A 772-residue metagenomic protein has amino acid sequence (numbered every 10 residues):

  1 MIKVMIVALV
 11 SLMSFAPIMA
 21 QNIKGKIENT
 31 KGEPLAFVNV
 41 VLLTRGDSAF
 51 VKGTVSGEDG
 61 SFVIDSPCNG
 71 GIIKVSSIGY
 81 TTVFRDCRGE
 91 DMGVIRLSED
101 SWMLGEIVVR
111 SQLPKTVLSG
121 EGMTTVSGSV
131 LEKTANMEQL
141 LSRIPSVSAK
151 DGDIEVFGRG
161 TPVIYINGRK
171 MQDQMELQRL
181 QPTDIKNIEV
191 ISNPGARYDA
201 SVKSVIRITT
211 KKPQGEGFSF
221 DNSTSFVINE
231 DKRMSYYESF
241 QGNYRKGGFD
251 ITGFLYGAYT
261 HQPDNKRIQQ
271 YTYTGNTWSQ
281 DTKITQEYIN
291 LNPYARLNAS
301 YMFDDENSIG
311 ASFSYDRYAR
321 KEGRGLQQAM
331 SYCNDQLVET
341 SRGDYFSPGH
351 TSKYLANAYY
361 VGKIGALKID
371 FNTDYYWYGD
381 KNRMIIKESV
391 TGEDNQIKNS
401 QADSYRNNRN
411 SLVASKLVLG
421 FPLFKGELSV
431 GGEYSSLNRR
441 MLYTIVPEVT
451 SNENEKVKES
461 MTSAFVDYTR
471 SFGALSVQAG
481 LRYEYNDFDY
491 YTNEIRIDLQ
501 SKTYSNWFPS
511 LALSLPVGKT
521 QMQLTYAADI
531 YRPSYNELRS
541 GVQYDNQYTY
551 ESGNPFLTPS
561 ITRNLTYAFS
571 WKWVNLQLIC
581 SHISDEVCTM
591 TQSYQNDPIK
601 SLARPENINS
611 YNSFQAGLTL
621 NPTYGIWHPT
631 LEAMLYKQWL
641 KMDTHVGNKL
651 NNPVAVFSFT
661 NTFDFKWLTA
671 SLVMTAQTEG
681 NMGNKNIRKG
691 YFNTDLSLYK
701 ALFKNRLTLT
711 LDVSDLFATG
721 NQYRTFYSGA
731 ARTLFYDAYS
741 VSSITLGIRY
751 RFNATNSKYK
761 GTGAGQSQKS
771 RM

Functional and structural regions predicted by a protein language model:
K3, Y294-A319, D344-N493, P516-Q521 (+3 more regions): Face-selective signature of the C-terminal outer-membrane beta-barrel domain
V41-L43, S76-Y80, M92-V130, A149-D151 (+3 more regions): Short, acidic, small-residue-rich periplasmic hinge/interaction motif at the N-terminus of Gram-negative outer-membrane
G46-S61: Short, acidic Ser/Thr/Gly-rich low-complexity loop/linker segments typical of extracellular and cell-surface proteins
E90-R96, E106, R110-Q112, M137-L140 (+4 more regions): N-terminal periplasmic accessory domains that precede and gate Gram-negative outer-membrane beta-barrel machines
R143, R169-G195: Short acidic/polar hinge/loop motifs at secondary-structure boundaries that mediate gating or recognition
T210-F226, N265, Q269, D281 (+8 more regions): Surface-exposed extracellular loop regions of Gram-negative outer-membrane beta-barrel proteins
L412-K416, M461-S463, T558, N564 (+2 more regions): Outer membrane beta-barrel strand-and-loop segments of large Gram-negative receptors, especially TonB-dependent
K456-E459, L499-K502, I530-S584, S601-F614 (+1 more regions): Outer-membrane beta-barrel signature, preferentially recognizing the C-terminal barrel domain of Gram-negative
